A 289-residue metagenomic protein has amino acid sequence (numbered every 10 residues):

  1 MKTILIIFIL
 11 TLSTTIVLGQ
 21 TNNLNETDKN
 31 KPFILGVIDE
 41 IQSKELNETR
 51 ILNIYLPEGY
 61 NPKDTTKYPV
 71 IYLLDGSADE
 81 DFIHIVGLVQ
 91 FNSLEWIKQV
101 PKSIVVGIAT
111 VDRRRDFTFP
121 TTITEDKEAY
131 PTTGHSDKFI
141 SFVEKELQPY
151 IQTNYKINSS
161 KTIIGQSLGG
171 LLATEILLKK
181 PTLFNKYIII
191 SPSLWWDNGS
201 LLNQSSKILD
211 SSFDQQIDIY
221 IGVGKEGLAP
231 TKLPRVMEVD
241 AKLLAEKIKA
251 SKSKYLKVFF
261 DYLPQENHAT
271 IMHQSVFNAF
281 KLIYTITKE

Functional and structural regions predicted by a protein language model:
M1-E26: Bacterial Sec-dependent N-terminal signal peptides
T21-E289: Non-catalytic cap/lid and distal C-terminal segments of serine-dependent acyl enzymes
